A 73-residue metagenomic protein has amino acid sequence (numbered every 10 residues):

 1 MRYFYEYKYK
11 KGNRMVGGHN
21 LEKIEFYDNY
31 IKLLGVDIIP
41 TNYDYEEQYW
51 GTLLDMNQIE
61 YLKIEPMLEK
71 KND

Functional and structural regions predicted by a protein language model:
M1, P66-D73: Short intrinsically disordered terminal tails
M1-G12: A short beta-strand micro-motif
K11-L62: Acidic, low-complexity, intrinsically disordered interaction modules
